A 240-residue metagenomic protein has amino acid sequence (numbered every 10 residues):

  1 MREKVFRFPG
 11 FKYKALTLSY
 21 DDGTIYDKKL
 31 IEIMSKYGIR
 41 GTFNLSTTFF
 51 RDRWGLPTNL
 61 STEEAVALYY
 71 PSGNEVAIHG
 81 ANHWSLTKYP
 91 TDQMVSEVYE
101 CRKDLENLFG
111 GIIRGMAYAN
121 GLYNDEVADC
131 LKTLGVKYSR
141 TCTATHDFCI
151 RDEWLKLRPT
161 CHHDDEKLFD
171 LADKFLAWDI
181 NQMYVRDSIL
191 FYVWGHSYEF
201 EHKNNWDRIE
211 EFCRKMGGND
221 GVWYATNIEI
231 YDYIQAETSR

Functional and structural regions predicted by a protein language model:
M1-Y26: Boundary/entry segment of secreted carbohydrate-active catalytic domains
R2-G10, K36, E106, Y138-H146 (+3 more regions): C-terminal domain-boundary segment and adjacent tail
T17-L18, E75, V222: Hydrophobic "anchor" residues on beta-strands that sit immediately upstream of conserved functional sites
Y20-G23, G80, S197, N227: Active-site metal-binding loops of divalent metal-dependent hydrolases
I25-K29, N124-V127, Y231: Short, well-ordered alpha-helical microsegments
S35-D129, T133, K137, A144-L157 (+2 more regions): Metal-dependent polysaccharide deacetylase catalytic core of the NodB/CE4 family, i.e., the active-site-bearing domain
T91-S96, E166-F169, K203-W206, E210: Non-membrane alpha-helical structural segments and their capping/turn regions in soluble enzymes
D170-Y184: A short, acidic, amphipathic alpha-helical segment used as a generic capping/interface helix at domain edges
